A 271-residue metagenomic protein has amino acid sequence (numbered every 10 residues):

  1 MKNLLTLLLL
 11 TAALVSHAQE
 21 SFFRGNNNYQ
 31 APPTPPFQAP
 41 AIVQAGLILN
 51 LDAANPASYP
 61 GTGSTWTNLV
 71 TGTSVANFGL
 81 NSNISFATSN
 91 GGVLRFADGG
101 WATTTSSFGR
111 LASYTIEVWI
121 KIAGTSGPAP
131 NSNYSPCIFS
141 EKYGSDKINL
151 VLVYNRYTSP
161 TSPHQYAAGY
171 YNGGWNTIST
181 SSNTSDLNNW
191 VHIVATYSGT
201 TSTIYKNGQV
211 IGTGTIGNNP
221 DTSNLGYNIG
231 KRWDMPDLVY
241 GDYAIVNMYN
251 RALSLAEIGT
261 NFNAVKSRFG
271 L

Functional and structural regions predicted by a protein language model:
L9-H17: Hydrophobic h-region of N-terminal signal peptides that target proteins for export in Gram-negative bacteria
Q19-G99, I258-L271: Extracytoplasmic low-complexity segments
S21, V43-Y59, Y114-G124, T196 (+2 more regions): Extracellular, beta-strand-rich glycan-interacting domains
Y59-T73, N77, F96-A167, L187 (+3 more regions): Extracellular glycan-recognition modules
A168-H192: Short, aromatic/His-centered strand-loop micro-motif at the edge of beta-sheets
Y171, T222-A244, M248: Extracellular glycan-interaction patches encoded by glycine-rich segments
N189-T203: Localized edge beta-strand/strand-to-loop motifs within extracellular or lumenal beta-rich domains
K206-Y227: Short, solvent-exposed beta-strand-to-loop segments that form ligand-recognition rims of beta-rich domains
